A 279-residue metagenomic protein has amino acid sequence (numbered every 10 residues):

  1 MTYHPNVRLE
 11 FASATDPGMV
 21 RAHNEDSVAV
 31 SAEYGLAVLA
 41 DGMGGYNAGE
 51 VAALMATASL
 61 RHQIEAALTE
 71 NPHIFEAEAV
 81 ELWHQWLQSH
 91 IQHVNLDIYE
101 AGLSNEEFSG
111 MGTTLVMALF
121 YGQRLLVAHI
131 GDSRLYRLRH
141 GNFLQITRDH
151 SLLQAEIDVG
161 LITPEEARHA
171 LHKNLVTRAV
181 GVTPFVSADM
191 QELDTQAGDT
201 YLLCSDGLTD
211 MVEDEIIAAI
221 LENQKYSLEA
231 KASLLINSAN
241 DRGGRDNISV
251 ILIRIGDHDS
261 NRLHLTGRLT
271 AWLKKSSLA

Functional and structural regions predicted by a protein language model:
M1-A279: PP2C/PPM-type serine/threonine phosphatase catalytic domain
